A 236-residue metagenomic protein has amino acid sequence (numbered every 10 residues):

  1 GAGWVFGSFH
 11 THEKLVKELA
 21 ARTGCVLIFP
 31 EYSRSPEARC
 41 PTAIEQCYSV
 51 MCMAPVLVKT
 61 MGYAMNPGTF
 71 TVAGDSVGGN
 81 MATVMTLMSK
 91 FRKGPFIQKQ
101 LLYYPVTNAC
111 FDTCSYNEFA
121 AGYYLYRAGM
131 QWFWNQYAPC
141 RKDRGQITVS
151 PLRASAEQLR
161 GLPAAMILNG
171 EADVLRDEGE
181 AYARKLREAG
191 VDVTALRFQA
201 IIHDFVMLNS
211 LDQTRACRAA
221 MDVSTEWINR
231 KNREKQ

Functional and structural regions predicted by a protein language model:
G1-Q236: Alpha/beta-hydrolase superfamily serine-hydrolase fold, recognizing
